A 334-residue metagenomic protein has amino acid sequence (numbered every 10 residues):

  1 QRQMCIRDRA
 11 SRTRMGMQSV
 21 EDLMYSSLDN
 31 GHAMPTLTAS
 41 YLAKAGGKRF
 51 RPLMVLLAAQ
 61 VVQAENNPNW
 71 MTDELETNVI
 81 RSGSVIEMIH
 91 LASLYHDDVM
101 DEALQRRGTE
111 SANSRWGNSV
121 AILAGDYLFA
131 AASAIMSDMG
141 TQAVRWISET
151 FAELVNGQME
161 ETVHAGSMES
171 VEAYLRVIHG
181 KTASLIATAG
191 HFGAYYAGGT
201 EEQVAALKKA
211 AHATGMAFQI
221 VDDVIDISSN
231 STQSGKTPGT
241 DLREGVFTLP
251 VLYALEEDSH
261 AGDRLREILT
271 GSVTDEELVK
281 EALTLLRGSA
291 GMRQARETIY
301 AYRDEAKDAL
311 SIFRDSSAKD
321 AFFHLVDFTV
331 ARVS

Functional and structural regions predicted by a protein language model:
Q1-I6: Short, small-residue-biased leader/transition segments that mark boundaries at the very start of proteins
R7-E21, H32, T36, S82 (+1 more regions): Onset of an N-terminal alpha helix
S19, L23, S27, M34 (+4 more regions): Solvent-exposed, charged/polar functional surfaces in cytosolic regulatory/catalytic domains
Y25-R264, Y300-A301, F322-F323, D327: Mg2+-dependent prenyl diphosphate-binding active-site environment of isoprenoid biosynthetic enzymes
K44-A45, Q105, N118, G288 (+2 more regions): Membrane-interface junctions
Q60, E153-L154, A213-T214, G271-D275 (+3 more regions): A short structural micro-motif
G262-S311: Mobile late-domain/C-terminal helix-loop "cap" segments that border catalytic sites or the cytosolic face
Y302, D308, D315-S334: Short, amphipathic C-terminal "tail helix"
